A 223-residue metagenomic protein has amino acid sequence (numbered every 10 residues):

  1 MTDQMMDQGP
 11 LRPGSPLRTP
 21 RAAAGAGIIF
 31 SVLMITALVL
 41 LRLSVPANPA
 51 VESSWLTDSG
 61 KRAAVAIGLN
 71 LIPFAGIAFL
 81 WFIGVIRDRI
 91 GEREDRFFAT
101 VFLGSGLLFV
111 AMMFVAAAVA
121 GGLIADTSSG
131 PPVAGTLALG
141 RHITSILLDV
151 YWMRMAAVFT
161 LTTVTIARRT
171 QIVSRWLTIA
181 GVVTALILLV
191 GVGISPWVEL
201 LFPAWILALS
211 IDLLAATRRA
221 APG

Functional and structural regions predicted by a protein language model:
T2-G223: Hydrophobic, aromatic-enriched alpha-helical segments typical of multi-pass transmembrane helices
